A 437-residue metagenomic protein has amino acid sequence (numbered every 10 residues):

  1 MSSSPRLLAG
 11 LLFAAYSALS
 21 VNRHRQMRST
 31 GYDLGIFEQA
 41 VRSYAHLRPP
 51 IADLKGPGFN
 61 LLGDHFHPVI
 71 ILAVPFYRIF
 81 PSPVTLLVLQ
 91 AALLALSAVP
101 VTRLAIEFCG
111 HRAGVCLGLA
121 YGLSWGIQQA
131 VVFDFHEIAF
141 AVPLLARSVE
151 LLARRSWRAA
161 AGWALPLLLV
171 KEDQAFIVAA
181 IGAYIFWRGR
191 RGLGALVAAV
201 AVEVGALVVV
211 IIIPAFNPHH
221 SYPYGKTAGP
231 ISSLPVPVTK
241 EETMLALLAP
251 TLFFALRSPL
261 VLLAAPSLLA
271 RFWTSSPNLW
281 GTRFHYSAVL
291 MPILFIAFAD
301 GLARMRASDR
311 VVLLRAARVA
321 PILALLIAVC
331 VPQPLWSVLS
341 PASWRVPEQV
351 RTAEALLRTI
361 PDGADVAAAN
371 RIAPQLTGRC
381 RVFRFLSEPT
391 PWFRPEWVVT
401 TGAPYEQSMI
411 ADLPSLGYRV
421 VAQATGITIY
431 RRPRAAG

Functional and structural regions predicted by a protein language model:
M1-A18: Start-transfer (signal-anchor) and selected internal transmembrane alpha helices of multi-pass inner/ER membrane
R6-G10, R112, A199-E203, M305-P334: Signature aromatic-anchored transmembrane alpha helix within multi-pass, membrane-resident enzymes that catalyze glycan
R6-L7, L96-L123, V142-P143, R158-G162: Transmembrane-helix signature of polytopic, membrane-embedded enzymes that assemble or transfer cell-envelope glycans
I36-N60, P68-V69, L152: Extracytosolic helix-loop segments that constitute the early lumenal/periplasmic catalytic or substrate-binding loops
H67-V74, I79, P83-P100, G118-P143 (+2 more regions): Aromatic- and kink-enriched transmembrane "portal" helix at the membrane-lumen/periplasm boundary that abuts
C109, F140, L145-A159, F186-G189: Membrane-interface transmembrane helices that cradle and orient dolichyl/undecaprenyl
I177-E203: Perimembrane helix-loop-helix junctions
L262-R310: Hydrophobic/aromatic-rich transmembrane helices and adjacent perimembrane loops
